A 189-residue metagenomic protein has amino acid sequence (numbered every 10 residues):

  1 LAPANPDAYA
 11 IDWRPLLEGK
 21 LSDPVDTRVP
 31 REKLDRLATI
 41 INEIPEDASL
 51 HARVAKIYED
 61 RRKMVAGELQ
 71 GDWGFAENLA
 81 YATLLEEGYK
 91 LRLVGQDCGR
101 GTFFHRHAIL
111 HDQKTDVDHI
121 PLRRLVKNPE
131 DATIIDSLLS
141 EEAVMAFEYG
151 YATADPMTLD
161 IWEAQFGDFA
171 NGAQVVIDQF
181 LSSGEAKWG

Functional and structural regions predicted by a protein language model:
L1-G189: Flexible, glycine-rich loop/tail regions that form catalytic "lids" or insertion modules at the edges of active sites
